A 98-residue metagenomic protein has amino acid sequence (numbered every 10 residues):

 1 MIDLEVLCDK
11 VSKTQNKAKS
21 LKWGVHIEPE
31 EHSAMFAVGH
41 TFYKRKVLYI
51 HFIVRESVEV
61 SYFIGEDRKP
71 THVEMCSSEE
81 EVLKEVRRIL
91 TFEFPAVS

Functional and structural regions predicted by a protein language model:
M1-I2, T91-S98: Short intrinsically disordered terminal tails
M1-Y43, D67-V73: Negatively charged, low-complexity tracts enriched in Asp/Glu with abundant Ser/Thr
C8, S12-Q15, K19, E79 (+2 more regions): Residue-level detector of alpha-helical secondary structure
A34, H40, I50, S61 (+1 more regions): Short non-domain terminal segments
K44-K84: Intrinsically disordered, low-complexity regulatory segments enriched in Ser/Thr/Pro and charged residues
